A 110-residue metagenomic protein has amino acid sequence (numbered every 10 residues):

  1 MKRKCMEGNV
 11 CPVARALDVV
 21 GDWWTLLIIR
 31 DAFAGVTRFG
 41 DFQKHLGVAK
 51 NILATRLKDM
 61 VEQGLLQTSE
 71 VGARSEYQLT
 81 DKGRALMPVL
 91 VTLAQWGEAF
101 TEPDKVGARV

Functional and structural regions predicted by a protein language model:
M1-V20, Q63: N-terminal leader segment of winged-helix/HTH proteins
C11-I52, K58, Q78: N-terminal helix-turn-helix DNA-binding core of bacterial DNA-binding proteins
G21, V71-T92: Basic, amphipathic "hinge/linker" alpha-helix immediately C-terminal to the N-terminal HTH DNA-binding motif
A34, E62, Q95-E98: Residues at helix-coil transition
G40, S69-E70: Extended, non-catalytic scaffold segments that flank or surround catalytic motifs
T55-K58, Q63, V91: Internal, well-ordered alpha-helical scaffold/interface segments that support domain packing or protein-protein contacts
M87-V110: Amphipathic alpha-helical dimerization/coiled-coil segments that flank or bridge DNA-binding/regulatory modules
